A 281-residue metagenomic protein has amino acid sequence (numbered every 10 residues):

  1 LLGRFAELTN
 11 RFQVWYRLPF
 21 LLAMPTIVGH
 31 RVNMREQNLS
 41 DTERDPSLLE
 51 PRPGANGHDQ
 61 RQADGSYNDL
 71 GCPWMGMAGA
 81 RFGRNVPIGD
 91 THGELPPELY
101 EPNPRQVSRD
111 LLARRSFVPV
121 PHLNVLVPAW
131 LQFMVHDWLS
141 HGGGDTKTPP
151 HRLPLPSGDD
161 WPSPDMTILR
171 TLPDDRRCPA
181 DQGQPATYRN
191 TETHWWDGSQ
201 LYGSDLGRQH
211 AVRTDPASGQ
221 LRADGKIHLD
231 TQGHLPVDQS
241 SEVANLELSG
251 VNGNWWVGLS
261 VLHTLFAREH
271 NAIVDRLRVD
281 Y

Functional and structural regions predicted by a protein language model:
L1-L277: N-terminal accessory/cap region of cofactor-dependent oxidoreductases and related radical enzymes
Y281: Structured binding elements
